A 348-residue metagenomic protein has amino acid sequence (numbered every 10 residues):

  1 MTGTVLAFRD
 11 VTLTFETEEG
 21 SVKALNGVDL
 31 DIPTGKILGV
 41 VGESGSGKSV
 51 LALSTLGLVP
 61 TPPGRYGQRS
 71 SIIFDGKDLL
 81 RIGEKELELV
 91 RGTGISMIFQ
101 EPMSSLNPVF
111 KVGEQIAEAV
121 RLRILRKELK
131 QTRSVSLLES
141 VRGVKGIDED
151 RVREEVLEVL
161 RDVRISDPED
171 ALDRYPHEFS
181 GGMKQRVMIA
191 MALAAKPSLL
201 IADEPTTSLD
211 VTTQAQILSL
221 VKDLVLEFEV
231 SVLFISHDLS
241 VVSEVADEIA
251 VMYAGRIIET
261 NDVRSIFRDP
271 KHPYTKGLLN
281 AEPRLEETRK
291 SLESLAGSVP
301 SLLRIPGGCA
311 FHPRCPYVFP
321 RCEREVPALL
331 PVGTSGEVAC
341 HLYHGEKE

Functional and structural regions predicted by a protein language model:
T4, E169, D262-E348: Short catalytic/signature loops enriched in Gly
L6-F8, L25, V90: Conserved structural motif at the start of ABC-family nucleotide-binding domains
R65, D78-S96, L122, E149 (+2 more regions): ABC ATPase NBD coupling module
Y66-D78, R133: Conserved ABC transporter NBD signature motif
D78, K130-D170, L279: Conserved ABC ATPase "signature" region
A194-S198: A short, proline-enriched helix->beta-strand linker immediately N-terminal to the Walker B motif in ABC-type P-loop
I201, P205, L209-K290: P-loop NTP-binding/switch modules centered on Walker-like glycine-rich loops
